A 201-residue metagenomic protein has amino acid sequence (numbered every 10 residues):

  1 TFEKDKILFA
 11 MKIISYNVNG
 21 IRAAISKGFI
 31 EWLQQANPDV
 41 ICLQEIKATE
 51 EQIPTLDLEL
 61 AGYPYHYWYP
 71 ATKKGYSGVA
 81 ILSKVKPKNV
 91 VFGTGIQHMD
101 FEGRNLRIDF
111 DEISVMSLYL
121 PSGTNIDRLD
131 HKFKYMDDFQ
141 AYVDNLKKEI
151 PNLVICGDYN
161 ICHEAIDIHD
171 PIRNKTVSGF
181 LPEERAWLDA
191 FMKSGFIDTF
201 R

Functional and structural regions predicted by a protein language model:
K4-L60, Y65-Y67, A71-S77, F92: N-terminal, active-site-proximal structural segment of metallo-dependent hydrolase catalytic domains
K12-N19, E112-S122, C156: Active-site-proximal beta-strand elements of phosphoester/diester hydrolases
N19, I46-K47, P121, N160-C162: Catalytic metal-binding/acid-base residues of hydrolase active sites
I30-Q34, R104-D111, D138-P151: Short amphipathic alpha-helices and their capping/turn segments at secondary-structure boundaries
V40, A61-Y65, D137-R201: Metal-dependent phosphoesterases centered on the DNase I-like endonuclease/exonuclease/phosphatase
K47, T55-G123: Structured beta-strand-rich core segments of catalytic domains in phosphoester-bond hydrolases
E50-Q52, G75-Y76, T124-I126, C162-I172: Short catalytic/ligand-binding loop motif for oxyanion handling, primarily in non-cytosolic enzymes, centered on
G95-I96, L120-M136, I172-V177: Surface-exposed cleft-lining segments at the edges of enzyme active sites
